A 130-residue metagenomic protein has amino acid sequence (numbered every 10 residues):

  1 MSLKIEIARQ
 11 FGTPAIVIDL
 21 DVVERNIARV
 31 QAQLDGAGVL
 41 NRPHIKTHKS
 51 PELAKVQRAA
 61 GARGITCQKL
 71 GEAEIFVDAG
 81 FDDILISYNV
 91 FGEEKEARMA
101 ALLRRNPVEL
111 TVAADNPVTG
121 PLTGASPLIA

Functional and structural regions predicted by a protein language model:
M1-I18: Generic N-terminal amphipathic, Lys/Arg-enriched alpha-helix
S2-L3, V22-L53: N-terminal glycine-rich anion-binding loops that anchor highly charged ligand groups
E6-I7, Q33, A101: Short hydrophobic/aromatic segments of transmembrane alpha-helices and their interfaces
F11-T13, G38, R105-P107: Short, solvent-exposed beta-strand edge segments and adjacent coil->beta transition regions
P14-D21, D35-L40, A60-G64, I84-I86: Short acidic/polar alpha-helix capping motifs at helix-coil junctions
I16-V17, I27, V108: Generic preference for hydrophobic/aromatic residues in regular secondary structure cores
D19, N26, A113-D115: Acidic side chains
H44-A130: Active-site-proximal beta-alpha core segment in soluble small-molecule metabolic enzymes
